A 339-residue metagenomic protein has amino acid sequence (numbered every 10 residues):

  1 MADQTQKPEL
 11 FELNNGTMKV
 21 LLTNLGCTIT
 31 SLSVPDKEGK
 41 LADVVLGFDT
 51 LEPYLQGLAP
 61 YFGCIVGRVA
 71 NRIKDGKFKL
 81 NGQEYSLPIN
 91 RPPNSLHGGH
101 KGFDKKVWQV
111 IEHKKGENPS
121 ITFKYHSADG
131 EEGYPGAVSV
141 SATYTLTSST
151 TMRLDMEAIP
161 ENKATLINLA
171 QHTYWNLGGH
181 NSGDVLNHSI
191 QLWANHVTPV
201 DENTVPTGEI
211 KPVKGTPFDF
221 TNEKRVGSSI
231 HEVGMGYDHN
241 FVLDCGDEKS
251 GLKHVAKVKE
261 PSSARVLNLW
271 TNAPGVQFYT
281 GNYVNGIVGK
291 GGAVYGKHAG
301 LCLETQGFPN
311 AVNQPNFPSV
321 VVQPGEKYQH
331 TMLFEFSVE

Functional and structural regions predicted by a protein language model:
M1-E339: An exposed, glycine/acidic-rich loop-and-rim segment of catalytic or binding clefts
